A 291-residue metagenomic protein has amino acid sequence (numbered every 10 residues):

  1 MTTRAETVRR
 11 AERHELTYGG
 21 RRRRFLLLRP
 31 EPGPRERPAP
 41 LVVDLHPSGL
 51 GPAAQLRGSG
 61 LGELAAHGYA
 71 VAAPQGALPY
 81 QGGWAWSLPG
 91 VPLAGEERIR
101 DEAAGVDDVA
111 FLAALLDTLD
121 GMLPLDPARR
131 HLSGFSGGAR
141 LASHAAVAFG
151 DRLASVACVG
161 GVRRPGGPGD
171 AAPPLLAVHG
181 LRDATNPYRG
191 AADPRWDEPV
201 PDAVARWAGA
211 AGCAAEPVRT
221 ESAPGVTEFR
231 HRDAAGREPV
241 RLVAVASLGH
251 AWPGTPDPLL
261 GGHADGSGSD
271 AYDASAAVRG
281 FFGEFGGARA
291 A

Functional and structural regions predicted by a protein language model:
M1-L41, A53-A54, Y69, A104-V109 (+6 more regions): A domain-start/cap signature at the N-terminus of enzymes
G33-G82, L153, P165-G166, A184-P187: Short substrate-entry loop that stabilizes the transition state in hydrolases
G82-D101, P256-D270: Acidic/histidine-rich helix-loop elements that form or flank divalent-metal/phosphate-binding sites at the catalytic
L93-L123, H144: Alpha/beta-hydrolase active-site loop
D170-L175, G236-V240: Short, proline-enriched alpha-helix->beta-strand connector loops that line the catalytic pocket of alpha/beta-hydrolase
A177-H179: Short beta-strand/loop motif that positions the catalytic acidic residue of the alpha/beta-hydrolase fold
L181-V240, L248, G254-D273: Active-site-adjacent alpha-helix of alpha/beta-hydrolase-fold enzymes
